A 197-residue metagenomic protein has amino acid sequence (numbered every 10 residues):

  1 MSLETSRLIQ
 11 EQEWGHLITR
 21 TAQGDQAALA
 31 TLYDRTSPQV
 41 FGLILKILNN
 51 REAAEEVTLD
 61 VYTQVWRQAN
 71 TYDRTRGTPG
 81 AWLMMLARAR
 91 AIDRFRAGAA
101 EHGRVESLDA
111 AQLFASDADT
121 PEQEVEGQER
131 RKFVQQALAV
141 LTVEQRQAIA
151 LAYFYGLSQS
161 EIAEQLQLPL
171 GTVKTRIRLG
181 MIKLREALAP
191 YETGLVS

Functional and structural regions predicted by a protein language model:
L3-S6, A22-A30, F41-D60, Y191 (+1 more regions): Short, charged helix-capping/linker segments at alpha-helix termini
Q10-W14, E101-G127: Internal acidic/polar
A22-Q23, N49, D60-R76, A97: Sigma70-family region 2
Q26, Y33-R51, Q68, M84 (+3 more regions): Amphipathic, Lys/Arg- and hydrophobic-enriched alpha-helical face
I44, R96-A99, L141-R146, T175-S197: Short, Lys/Arg-enriched C-terminal cap helix and immediately downstream tail that follows
E56-T63, G77-A89: Structural recognition of an alpha-helix C-terminal capping motif at a helix-to-coil junction
R67-R74, M85-E106, G127, L179: Arg/Lys-rich amphipathic alpha helix in sigma70-family domain 2
K132-Q147, L151-T172, K183: Helix-turn-helix DNA-binding module
